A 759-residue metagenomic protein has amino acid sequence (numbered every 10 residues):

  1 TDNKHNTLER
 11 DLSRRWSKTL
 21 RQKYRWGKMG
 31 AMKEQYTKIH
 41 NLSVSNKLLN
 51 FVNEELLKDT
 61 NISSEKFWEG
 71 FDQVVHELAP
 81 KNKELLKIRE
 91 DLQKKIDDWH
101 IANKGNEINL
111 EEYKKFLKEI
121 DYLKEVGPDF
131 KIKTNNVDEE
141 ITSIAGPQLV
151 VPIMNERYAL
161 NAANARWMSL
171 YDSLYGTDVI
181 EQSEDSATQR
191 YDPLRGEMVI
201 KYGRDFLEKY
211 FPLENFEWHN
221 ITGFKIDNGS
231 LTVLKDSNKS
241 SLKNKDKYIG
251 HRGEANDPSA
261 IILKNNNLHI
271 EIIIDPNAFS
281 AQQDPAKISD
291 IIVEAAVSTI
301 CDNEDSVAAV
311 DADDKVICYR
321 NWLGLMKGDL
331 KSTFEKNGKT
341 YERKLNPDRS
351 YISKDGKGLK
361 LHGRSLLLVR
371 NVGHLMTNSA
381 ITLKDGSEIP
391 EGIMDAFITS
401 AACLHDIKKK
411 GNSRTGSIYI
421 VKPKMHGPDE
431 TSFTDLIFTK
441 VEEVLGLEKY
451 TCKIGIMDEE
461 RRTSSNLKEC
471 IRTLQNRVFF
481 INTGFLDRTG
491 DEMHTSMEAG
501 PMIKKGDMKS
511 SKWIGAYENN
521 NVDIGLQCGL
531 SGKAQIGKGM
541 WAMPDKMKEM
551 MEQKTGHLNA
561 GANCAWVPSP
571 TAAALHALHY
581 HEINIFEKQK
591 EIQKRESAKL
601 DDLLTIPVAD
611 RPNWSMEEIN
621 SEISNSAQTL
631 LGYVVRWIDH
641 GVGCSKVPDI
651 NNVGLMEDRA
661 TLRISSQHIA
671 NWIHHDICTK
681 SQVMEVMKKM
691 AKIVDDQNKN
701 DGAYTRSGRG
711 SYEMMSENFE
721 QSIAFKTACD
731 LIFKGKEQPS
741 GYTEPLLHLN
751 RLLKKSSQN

Functional and structural regions predicted by a protein language model:
G30-E34, K115, E119-F433, K440-L447 (+1 more regions): Catalytic alpha/beta active-site cores
K33-H40, G392, N412, Y419 (+2 more regions): Catalytic or ion-translocation cores adjacent to nucleophile or general acid/base/metal-coordination motifs in diverse
K33-K124, I132: N-terminal-proximal low-complexity accessory segments that begin disordered and transition into the first
K47, F51, E55, G70 (+15 more regions): Generic, well-ordered alpha-helical scaffold segments in large soluble proteins
K81-L85, A102, Y419-P428, C452-R461 (+1 more regions): Conserved short loop/turn motifs at secondary-structure junctions
K114, K118, Y122-L174, I180-T188 (+5 more regions): Acidic, glycine-enriched catalytic cores built around paired aspartates
